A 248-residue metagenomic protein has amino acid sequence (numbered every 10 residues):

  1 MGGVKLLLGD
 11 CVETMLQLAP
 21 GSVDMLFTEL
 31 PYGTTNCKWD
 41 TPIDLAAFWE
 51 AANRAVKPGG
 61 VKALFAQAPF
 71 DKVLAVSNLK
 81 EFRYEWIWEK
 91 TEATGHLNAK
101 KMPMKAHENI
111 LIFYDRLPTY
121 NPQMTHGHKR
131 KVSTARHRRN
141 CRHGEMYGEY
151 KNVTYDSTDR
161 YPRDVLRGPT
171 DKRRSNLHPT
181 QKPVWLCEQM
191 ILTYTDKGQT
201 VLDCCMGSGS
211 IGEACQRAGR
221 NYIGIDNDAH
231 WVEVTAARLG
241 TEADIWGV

Functional and structural regions predicted by a protein language model:
M1-I225, H230-V234, V248: Core catalytic lobe of class I
I245: Short linear clamp-binding motif
